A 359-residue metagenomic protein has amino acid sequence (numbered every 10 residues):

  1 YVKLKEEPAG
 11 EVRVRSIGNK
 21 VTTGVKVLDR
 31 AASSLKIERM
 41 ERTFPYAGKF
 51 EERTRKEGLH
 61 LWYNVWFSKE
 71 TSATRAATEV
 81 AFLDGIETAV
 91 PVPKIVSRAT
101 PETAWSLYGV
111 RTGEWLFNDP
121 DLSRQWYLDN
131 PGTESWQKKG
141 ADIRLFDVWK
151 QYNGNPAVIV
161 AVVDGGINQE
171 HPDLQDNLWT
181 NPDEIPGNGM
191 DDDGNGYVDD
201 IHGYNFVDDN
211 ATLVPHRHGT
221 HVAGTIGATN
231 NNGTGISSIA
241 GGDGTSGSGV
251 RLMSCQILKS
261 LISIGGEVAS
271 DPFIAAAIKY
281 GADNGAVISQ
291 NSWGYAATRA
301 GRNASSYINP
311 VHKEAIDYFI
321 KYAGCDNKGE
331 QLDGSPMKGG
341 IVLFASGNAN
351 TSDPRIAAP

Functional and structural regions predicted by a protein language model:
Y1-E51, A81, G85-Y108, T112-G113: Autoinhibitory N-terminal propeptides
V2, M40, V65, I86-A89 (+6 more regions): Generic structural signal for small/hydrophobic residues in well-ordered secondary structure, especially within
K5-N19, N153-G154, I167-N181: Active-site-proximal N-terminal segment of extracellular/periplasmic enzymes that hydrolyze or transfer
P8-A9, Y46-G48, K69-S72, P93-R98 (+6 more regions): Solvent-exposed loop/turn segments at secondary-structure junctions within structured extracellular/periplasmic domains
K49-N64, T78-I159, I167-D173, N177 (+1 more regions): Protease zymogen maturation seam
F146, V158, G165, P186 (+5 more regions): Subtilisin-like peptidase catalytic core
A304-I341, A358: Catalytic-core regions built around general acid/base machinery
F344, N348-P359: Glycine-rich, charge-decorated loop segments at or immediately adjacent to ligand/cofactor-binding or catalytic sites
